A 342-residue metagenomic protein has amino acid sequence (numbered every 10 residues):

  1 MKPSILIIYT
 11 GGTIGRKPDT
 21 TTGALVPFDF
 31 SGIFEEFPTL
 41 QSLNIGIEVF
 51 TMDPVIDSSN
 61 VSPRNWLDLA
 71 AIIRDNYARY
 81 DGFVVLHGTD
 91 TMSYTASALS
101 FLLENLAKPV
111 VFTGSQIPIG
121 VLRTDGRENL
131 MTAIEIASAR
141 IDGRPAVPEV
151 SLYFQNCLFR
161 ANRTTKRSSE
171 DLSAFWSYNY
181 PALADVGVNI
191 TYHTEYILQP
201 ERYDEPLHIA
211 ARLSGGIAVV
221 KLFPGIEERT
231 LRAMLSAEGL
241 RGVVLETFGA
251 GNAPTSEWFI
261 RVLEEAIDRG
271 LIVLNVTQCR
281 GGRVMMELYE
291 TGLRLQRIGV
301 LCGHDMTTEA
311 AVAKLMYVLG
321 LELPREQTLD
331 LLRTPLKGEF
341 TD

Functional and structural regions predicted by a protein language model:
M1-D75: ATP/NTP phosphate-donor binding region
K2, I8-G12, F30-Q41, R160-A250 (+1 more regions): Accessory alpha-helical/coil subdomains and C-terminal extensions that flank or cap enzyme catalytic cores
I8-T10, V85-H87, V111-G114, P148-Q155 (+3 more regions): Short beta-strand segments
R16-K17, T91-A96, G126-L130, N252-T255: Short glycine/serine/threonine-rich phosphate/pyrophosphate-binding segments that cradle anionic phosphate groups
Y80-M92, E238-G251: Short acidic, glycine-rich surface-loop motifs adjacent to enzyme active sites
V85-K108, T255-V262, T291: Short Gly/Thr/Asp-enriched flexible loops that form oxyanion-binding sites at enzyme active sites
F112-G187: Internal gly/pro-rich beta-alpha loop/helix module that stabilizes soluble enzyme cofactors or their anionic handles
T247-D342: C-terminal non-catalytic interaction/assembly regions of soluble proteins
